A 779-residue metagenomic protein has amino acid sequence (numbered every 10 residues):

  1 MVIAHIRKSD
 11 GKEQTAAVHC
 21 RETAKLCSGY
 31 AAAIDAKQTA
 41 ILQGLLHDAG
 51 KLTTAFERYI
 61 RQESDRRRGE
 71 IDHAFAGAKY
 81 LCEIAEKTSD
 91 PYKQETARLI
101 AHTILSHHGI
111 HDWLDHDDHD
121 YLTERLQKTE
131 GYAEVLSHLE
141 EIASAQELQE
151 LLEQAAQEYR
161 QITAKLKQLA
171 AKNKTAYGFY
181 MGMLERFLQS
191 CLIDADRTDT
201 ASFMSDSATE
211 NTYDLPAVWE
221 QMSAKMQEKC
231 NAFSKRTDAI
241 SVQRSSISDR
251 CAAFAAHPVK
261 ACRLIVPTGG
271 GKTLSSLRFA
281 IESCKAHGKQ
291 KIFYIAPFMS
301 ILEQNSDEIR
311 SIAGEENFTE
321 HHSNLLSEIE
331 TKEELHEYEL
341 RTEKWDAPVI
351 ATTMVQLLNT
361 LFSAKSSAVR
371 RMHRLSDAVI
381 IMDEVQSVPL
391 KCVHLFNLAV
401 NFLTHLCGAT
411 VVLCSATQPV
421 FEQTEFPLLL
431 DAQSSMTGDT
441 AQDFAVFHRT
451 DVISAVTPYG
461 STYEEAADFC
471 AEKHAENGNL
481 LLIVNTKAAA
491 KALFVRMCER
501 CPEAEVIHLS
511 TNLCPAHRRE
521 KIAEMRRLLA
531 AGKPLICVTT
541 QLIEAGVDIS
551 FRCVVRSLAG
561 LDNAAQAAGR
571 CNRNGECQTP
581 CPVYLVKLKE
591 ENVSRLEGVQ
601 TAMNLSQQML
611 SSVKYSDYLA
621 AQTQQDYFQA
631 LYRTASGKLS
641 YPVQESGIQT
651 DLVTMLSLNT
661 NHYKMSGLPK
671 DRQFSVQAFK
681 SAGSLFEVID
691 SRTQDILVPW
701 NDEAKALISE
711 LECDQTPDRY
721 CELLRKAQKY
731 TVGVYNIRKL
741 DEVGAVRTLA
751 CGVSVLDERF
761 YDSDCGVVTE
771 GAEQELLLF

Functional and structural regions predicted by a protein language model:
M1-K12, A16-A224: Accessory nucleic-acid engagement/destabilization modules that flank
I6, E320-K332, N485-A488, V506-I522 (+1 more regions): Conserved helicase motor
P258-A280: Walker A/P-loop
K289-I312, L325: Conserved Walker A/P-loop ATP-binding site and its immediately adjacent core in helicase/helicase-like ATPase domains
G314-F362: Inter-Walker segment of RecA-like/P-loop motor cores
A368-L403: SF2 helicase catalytic motif II
T404, A467-N477, I483, A488 (+6 more regions): C-terminal helicase lobe and adjacent C-terminal extensions/tails of nucleic-acid helicase motors
T417-H474: Interdomain hinge/linker at the junction between the two RecA-like core domains of SF2 helicases
